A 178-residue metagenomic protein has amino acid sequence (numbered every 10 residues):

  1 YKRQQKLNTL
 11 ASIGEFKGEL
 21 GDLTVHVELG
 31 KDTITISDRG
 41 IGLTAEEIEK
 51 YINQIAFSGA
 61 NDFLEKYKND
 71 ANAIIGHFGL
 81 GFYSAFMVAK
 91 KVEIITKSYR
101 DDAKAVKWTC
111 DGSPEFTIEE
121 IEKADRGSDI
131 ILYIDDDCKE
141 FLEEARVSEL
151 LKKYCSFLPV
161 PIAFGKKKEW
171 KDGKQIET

Functional and structural regions predicted by a protein language model:
K2-D136, E140-F141, E149, S156 (+1 more regions): GHKL (Bergerat-fold) ATPase N-terminal catalytic module, capturing the glycine-rich phosphate-binding loop and acidic
F116, A145, V160, G173-T178: GHKL/Histidine-kinase-like ATPase module
P159-W170: A short amphipathic beta-strand at an alpha->beta junction
